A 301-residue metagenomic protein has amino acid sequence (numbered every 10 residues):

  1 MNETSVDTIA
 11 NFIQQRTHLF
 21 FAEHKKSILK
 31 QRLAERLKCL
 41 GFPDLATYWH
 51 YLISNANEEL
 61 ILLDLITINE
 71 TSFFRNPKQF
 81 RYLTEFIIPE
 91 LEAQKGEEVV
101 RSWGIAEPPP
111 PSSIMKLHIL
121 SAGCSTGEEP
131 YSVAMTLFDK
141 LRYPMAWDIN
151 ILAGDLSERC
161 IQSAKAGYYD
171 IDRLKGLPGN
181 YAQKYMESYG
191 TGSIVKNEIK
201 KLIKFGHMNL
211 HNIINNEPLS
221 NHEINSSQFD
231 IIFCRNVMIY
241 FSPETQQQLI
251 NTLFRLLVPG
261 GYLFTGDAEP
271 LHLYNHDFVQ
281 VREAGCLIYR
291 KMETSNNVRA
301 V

Functional and structural regions predicted by a protein language model:
N2-P108, I114-L120, G266: Conserved AdoMet
Y82, Q248-L249, L273: Short, conserved clusters of charged catalytic residues that mark active-site and nucleotide-handling motifs
L83, I232, L257: Residue-level signal for inorganic ion chemistry
T84, A134-F138, F254: A structural alpha-helix within SAM-dependent methyltransferase catalytic domains
L91-P108, S113-Y181: Conserved SAM/SAH cofactor-binding pocket of Class I
I105, E128, D148, L177 (+4 more regions): Class I (Rossmann-like) S-adenosyl-L-methionine-dependent methyltransferase catalytic domain, capturing the SAM-binding
Y143-F233, V237-T245, L271: Extended basic-aromatic, gly/pro-enriched interface segments that bind polyanionic ligands
Q247-P259: A short glycine-rich, Lys/Arg-flanked "PGG" loop and its adjoining helix->strand segment in the class I
